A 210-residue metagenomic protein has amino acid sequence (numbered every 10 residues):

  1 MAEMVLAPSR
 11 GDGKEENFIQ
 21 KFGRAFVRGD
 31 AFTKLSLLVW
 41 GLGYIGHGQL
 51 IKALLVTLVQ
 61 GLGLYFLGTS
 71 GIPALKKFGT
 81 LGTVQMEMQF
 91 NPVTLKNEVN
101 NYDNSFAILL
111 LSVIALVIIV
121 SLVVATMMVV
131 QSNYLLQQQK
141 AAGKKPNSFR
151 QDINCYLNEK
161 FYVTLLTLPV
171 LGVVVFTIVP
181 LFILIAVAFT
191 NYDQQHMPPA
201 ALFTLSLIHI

Functional and structural regions predicted by a protein language model:
M4-G13, N17, A31, V39 (+3 more regions): N-terminal signal-anchor/first transmembrane alpha helix
Q20-A25, L35-K52: Membrane interfacial helix-start motif at the N-side
R28: Helix-loop module immediately N-terminal to the HCX5R catalytic loop in PTP-like cysteine phosphatase domains
A53-Q85, Y192-Q194: Membrane-helix exit/juxtamembrane interface segments
P73-Y102, P198-A201: Membrane-interfacial helical/loop segments at transmembrane boundaries in membrane proteins
L181-T204: Hydrophobic alpha-helical transmembrane segments and immediately flanking/interface helices in integral membrane
I208-I210: Conserved small/polar residues in nucleotide/adenosyl-binding loops
